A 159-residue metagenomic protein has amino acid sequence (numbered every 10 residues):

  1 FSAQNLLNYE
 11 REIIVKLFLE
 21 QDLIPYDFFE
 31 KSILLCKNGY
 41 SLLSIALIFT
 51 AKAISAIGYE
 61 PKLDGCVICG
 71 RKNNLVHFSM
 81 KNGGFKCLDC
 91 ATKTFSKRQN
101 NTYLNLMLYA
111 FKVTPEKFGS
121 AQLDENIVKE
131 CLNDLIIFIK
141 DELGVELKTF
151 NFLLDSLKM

Functional and structural regions predicted by a protein language model:
F1-M159: Non-catalytic alpha-helical scaffolds and adjoining flexible linkers that form interface surfaces for assembly
